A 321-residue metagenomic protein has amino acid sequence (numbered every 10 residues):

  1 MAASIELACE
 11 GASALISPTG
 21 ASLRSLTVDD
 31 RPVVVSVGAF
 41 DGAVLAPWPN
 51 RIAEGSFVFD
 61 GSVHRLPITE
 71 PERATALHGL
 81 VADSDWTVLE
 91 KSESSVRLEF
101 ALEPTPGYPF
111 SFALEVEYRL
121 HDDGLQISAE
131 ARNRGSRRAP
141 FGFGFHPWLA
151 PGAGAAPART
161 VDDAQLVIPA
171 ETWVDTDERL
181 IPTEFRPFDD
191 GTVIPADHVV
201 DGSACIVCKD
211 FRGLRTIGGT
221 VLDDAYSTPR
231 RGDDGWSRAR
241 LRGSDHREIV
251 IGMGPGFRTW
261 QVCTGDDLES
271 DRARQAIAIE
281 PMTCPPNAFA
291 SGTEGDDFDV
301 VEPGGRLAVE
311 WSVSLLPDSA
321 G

Functional and structural regions predicted by a protein language model:
M1-G11: Short, Gly/Pro- and small/polar-rich lid/capping loops
L7, L102-G152: Acidic, contiguous internal or C-terminal segments within carbohydrate-active enzymes that form a structured patch used
A12, T75-L89, C208-T293: Acidic/His-leaning functional-site neighborhoods
S13-E70: Acidic-aromatic substrate-binding/catalytic surfaces of carbohydrate-active enzymes
I16, F57-R65, A129, D299-P317: Short Pro-Gly-centered flexible turn/kink motifs
I68-E70, A74-D122: Extended, loop-rich substrate-binding clefts of extracytoplasmic carbohydrate-active enzymes
R134-S136, D245, P317: Short, acidic/polar linear motifs in exposed loop/turn regions
G154-G256: Active-site/ligand-binding surface loops and adjacent short beta/alpha elements that line catalytic pockets across
